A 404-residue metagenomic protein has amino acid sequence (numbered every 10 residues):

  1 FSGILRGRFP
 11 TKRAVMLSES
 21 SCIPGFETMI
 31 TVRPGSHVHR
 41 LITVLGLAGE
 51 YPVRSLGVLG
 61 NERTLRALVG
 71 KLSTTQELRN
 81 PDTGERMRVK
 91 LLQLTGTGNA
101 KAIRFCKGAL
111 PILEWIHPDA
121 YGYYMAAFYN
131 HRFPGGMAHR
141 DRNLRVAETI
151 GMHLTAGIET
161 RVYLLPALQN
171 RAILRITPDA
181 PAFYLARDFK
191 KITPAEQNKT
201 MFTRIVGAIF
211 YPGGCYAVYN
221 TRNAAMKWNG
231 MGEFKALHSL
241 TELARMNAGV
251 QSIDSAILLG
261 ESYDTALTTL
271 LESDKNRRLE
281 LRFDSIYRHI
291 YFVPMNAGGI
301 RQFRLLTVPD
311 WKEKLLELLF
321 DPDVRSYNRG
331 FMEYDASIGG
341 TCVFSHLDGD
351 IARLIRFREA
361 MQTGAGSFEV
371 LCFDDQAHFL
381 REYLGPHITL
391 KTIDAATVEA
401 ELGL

Functional and structural regions predicted by a protein language model:
S2-N143, P166: Nuclease-adjacent, charged terminal/linker segments that flank catalytic cores
D141-L404: Electrostatic, structured charged patches in enzyme active sites and in nucleic-acid/phosphate-binding
